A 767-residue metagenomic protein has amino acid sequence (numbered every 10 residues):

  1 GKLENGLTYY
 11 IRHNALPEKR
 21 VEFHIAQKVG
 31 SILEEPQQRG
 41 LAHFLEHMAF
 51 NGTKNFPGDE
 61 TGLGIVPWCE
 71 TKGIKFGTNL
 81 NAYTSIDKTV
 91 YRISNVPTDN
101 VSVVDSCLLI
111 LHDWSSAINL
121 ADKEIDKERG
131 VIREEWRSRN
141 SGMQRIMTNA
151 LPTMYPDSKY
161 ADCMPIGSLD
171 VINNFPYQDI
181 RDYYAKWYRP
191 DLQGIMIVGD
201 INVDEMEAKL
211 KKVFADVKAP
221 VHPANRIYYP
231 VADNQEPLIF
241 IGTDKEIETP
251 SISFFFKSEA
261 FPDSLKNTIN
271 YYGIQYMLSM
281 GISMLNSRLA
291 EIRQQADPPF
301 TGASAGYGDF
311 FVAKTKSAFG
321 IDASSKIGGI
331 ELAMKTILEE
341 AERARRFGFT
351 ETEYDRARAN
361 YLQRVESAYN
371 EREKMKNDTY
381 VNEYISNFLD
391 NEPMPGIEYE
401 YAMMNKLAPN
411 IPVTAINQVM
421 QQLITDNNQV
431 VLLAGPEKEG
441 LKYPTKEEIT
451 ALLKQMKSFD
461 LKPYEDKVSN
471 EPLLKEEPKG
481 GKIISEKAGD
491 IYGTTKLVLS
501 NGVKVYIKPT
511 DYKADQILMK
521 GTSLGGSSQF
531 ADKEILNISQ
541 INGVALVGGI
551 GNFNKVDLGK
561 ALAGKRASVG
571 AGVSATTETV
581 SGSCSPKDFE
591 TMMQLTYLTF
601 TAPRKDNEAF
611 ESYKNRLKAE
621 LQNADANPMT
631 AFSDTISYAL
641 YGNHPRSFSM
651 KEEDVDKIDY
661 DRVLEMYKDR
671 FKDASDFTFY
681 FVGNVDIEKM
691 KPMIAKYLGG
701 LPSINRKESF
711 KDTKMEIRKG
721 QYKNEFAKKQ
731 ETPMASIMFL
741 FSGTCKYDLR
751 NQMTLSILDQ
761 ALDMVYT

Functional and structural regions predicted by a protein language model:
G1-I11, N202-A290, Q294-A296, D355-A359 (+7 more regions): Proteolytic maturation boundary segments
L3-E4, E18-A26, P36-L41, K75-G77 (+22 more regions): Extracytoplasmic
G6, I25, H43, Y91 (+23 more regions): Buried hydrophobic packing residues in well-ordered domains
I11, K28-E35, M48-N55, V90-V101 (+18 more regions): Second-shell loop/turn segments in exported
L16, A82-D87, A161-C163, D182-P190 (+8 more regions): Short, flexible turn/loop "capping" segments at secondary-structure junctions
E22-S94, R145-I146, D162-S168, S283-S317 (+3 more regions): M16/MPP (pitrilysin/insulinase) zinc-metallopeptidase core fold and M16-derived inactive scaffolds
T53-K54, E60-Y183, Y276, S283-A290 (+5 more regions): Acidic/histidine-enriched segments that form metal/cofactor-coordinating and catalytic pocket/exosite environments
I252-F254, E259, Y271-E351, M764-T767: Structured mid-domain segments that build the active-site/substrate or prosthetic-cofactor binding neighborhood
